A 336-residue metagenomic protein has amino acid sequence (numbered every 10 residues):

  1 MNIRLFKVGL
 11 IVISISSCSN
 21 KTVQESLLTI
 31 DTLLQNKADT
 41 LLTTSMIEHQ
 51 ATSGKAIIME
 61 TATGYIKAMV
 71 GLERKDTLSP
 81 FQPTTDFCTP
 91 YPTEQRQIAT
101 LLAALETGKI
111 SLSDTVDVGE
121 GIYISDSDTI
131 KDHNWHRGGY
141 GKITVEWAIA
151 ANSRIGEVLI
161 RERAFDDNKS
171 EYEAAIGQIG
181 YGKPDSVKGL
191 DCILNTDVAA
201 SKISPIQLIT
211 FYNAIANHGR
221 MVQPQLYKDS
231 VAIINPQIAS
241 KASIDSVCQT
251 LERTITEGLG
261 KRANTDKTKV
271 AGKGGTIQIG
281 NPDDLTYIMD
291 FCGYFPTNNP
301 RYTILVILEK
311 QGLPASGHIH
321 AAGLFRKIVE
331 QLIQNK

Functional and structural regions predicted by a protein language model:
I13-E25: Bacterial Sec-dependent signal peptides at the C-terminal "C-region" and cleavage site
T29-R96, G108-K109, S127-D128, L194: Short pre-catalytic segments that frame enzyme active sites
K37-A38, G64, C88-V116, A148 (+4 more regions): Active-site SXXK
A62, I110-S113, V118-Y172, I233-D245: Conserved catalytic neighborhood of penicillin-recognizing serine enzymes
V70, D86-Q95, K183-I233: Active-site-proximal helix/loop microenvironment of the serine DD-peptidase/beta-lactamase transpeptidase fold
S79, L105-D126, G219-K228: Short, well-structured active-site flanking segments
S127-G141, F165-S204: Mid-domain, small-residue-enriched loop/turn segments at the edges of structured enzyme/sensor domains
Q223-P224, K228-K336: Conserved SxxK-family serine transpeptidase/carboxypeptidase catalytic domain of penicillin-binding proteins
